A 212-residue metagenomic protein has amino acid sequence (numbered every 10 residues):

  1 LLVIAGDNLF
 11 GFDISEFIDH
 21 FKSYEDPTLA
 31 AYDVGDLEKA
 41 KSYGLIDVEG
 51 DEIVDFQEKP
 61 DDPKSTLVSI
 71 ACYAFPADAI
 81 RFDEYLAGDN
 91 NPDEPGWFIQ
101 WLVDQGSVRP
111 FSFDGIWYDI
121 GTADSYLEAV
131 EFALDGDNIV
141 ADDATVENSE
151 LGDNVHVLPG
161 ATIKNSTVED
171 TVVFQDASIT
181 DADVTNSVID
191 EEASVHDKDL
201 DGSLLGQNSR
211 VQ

Functional and structural regions predicted by a protein language model:
L1-G50: Conserved beta-loop-beta/alpha segment of the NTase-like Rossmann-fold superfamily that binds/positions NTPs
L2, I18-K22, E52-D119, A123-A133: Catalytic-core segments of class I nucleotidyltransferases/pyrophosphorylases that form NMP-activated intermediates
A5-G6, F12, A31-D33, G50 (+6 more regions): Fold-independent oxyanion-binding glycine-rich loops and adjacent beta-strand/coil segments at enzyme active sites
K39-K41, T66-V68, A182, K198: Short glycine/proline-enriched turns and hinge-like loops at secondary-structure junctions
I139-Q212: Structural signal for interior beta-strand "rungs" in well-ordered beta-sheet cores of soluble enzyme domains
